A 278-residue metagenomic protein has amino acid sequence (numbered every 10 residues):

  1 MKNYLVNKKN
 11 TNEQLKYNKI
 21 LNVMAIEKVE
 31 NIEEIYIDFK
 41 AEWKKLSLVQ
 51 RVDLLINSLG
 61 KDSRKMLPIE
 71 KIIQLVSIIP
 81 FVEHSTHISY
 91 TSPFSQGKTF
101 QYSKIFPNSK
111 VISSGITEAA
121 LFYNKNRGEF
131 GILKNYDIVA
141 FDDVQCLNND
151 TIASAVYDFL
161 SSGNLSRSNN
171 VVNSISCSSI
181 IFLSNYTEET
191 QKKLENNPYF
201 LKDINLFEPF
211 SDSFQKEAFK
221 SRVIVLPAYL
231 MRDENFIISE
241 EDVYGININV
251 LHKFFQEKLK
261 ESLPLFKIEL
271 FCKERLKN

Functional and structural regions predicted by a protein language model:
M1-S58: Extended, charged/polar low-complexity intrinsically disordered regions
K40-H84: N-terminal pre-Walker A segment at the start of P-loop NTPase domains
H87-T117: Walker A/P-loop
F106-D150: AAA+/P-loop NTPase substrate/partner-engagement loops
G128-E129, S161-C177, Q191-L194, F207-K216: Conserved Walker
N135-L160, I175-S178, N185-N197, A218-F219: Conserved AAA+/SF3 P-loop NTPase catalytic/coupling segment centered on the Walker-B
K193-E234: A short helix-turn-beta junction within AAA+ P-loop NTPase domains corresponding to the substrate/partner-engaging
R222-N278: Conserved AAA+ ATPase small/helical "lid" subdomain
